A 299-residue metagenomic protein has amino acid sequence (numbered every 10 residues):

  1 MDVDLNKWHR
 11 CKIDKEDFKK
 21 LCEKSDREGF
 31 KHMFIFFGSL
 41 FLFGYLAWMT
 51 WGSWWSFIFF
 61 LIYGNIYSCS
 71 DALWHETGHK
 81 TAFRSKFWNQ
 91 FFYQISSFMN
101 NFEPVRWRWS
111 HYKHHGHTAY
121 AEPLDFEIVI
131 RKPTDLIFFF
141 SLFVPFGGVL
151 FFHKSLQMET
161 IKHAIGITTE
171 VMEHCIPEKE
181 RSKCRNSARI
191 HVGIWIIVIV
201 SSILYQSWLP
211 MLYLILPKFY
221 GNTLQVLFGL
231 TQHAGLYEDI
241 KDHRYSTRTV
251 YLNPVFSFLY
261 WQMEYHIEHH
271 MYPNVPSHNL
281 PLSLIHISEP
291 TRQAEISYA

Functional and structural regions predicted by a protein language model:
M1-Y63, F98-M211, H278-S288, R292: Non-catalytic, topology-defining segments of multipass membrane proteins
T50-L73, F91, I95-V105, K218 (+1 more regions): Membrane-embedded alpha-helical segments that form the functional core of polytopic membrane enzymes, especially those
G64-W74, E103, W107, F152-S155 (+1 more regions): Transmembrane alpha-helical segments that form the membrane-embedded catalytic/substrate-channel core of multi-pass
S70-H79, W107-A119, F228-G235, L259-V275: Histidine-centered catalytic micro-motifs
L73-F91, A119-V129: Aspartate-rich (DDxxD/NDxxD/DxxxD) Mg2+/diphosphate-binding motifs and their adjoining helix-loop segments
S85-S97, P281-L284: Post-HEXXH active-site segment of zinc metalloproteases
I240-T247: Short, surface-exposed loop/helix-turn segments at secondary-structure junctions that function as lids/hinges flanking
I296-A299: Hydrophobic alpha-helical segments, chiefly the membrane-spanning helices and signal/signal-anchor peptides
